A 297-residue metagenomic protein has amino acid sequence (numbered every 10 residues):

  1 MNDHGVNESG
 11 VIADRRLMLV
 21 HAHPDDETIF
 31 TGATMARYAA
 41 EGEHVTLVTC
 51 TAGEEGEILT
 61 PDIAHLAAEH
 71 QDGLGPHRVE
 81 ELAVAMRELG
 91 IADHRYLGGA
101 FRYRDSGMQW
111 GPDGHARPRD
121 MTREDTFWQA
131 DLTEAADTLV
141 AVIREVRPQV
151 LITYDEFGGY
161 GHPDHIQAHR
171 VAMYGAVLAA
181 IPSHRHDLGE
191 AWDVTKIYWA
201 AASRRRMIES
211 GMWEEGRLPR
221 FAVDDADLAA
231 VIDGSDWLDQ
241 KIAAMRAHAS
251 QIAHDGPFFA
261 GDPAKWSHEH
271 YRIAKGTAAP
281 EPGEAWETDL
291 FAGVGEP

Functional and structural regions predicted by a protein language model:
M1-V146, I181, P280: Active-site rim/loop-helix segments in enzyme catalytic domains that contact anionic ligands
M1-V20, R117-P297: Metal-dependent de-N-acetylase/amidase catalytic core
